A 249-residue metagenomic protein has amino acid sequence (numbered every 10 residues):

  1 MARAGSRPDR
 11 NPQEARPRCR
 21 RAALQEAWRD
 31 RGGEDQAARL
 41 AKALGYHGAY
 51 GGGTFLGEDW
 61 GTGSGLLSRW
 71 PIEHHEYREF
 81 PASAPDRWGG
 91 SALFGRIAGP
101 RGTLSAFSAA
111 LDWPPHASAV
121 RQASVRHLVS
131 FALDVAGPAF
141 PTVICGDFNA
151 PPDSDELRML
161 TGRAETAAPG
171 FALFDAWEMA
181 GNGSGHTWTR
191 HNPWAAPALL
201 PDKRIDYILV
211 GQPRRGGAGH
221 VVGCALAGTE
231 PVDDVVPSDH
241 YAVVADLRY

Functional and structural regions predicted by a protein language model:
A2-D9, G33-E34, G89, D202: Structural motif corresponding to alpha-helix initiation and N-cap regions
G5-R7, N11, A82, G90-L93 (+1 more regions): Alpha-helical scaffolding within the catalytic cores of extracellular/periplasmic polymer-degrading hydrolases
P8-G33, L67, G95, S105-A109 (+4 more regions): Active-site beta-strand/loop signature of hydrolases that rely on acidic residues for catalysis
N11, A38-H47, F131, M159-A167: Alpha-helical structural signal in soluble globular domains
R21-L111, Y207, V222-G223: Structured beta-strand-rich core segments of catalytic domains in phosphoester-bond hydrolases
R29-R31, L56-G63, P114-H116, P151-S154 (+2 more regions): Short catalytic/ligand-binding loop motif for oxyanion handling, primarily in non-cytosolic enzymes, centered on
A117-S130: Alpha-helical scaffold elements lining the catalytic groove of polysaccharide deacetylases
L133-T142, A150-Y249: Metal-dependent phosphoester-hydrolase catalytic domains
